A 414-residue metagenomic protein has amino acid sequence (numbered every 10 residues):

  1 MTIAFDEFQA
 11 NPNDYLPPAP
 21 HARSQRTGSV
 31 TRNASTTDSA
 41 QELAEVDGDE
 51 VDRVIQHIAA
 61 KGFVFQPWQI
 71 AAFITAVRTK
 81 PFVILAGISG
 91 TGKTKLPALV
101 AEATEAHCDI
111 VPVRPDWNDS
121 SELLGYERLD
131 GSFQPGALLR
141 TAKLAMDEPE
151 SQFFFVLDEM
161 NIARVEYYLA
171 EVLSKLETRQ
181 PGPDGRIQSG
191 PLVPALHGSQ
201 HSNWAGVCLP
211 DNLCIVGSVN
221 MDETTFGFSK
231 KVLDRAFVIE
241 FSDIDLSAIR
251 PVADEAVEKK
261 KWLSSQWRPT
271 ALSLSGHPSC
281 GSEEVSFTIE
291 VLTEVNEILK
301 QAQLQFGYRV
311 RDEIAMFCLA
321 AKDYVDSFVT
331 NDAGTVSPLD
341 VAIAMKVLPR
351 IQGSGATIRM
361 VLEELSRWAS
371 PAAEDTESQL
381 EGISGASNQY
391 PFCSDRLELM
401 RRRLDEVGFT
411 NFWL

Functional and structural regions predicted by a protein language model:
I3-E7, N11-P269: AAA+ P-loop NTPase catalytic core and its hallmark functional loops
P20, G48, E255-L414: Alpha-helical lid/collar subdomain of P-loop NTPases
